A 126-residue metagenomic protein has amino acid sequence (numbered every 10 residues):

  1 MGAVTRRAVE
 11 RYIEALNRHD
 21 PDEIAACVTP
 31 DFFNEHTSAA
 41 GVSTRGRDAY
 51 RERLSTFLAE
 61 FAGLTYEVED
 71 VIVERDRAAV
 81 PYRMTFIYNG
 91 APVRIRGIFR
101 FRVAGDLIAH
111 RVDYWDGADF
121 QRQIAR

Functional and structural regions predicted by a protein language model:
M1-P30, A125-R126: Short, low-complexity N-terminal intrinsically disordered segments enriched in polar/charged residues
M1-V4, N17, E35, G41 (+1 more regions): A beta-strand edge to alpha-helix "cap/lid" segment located at domain peripheries
V28, A40-G41: Outer-membrane beta-barrel domain signature
T44: Conserved GNAT-fold acetyl-CoA-binding loop/helix
